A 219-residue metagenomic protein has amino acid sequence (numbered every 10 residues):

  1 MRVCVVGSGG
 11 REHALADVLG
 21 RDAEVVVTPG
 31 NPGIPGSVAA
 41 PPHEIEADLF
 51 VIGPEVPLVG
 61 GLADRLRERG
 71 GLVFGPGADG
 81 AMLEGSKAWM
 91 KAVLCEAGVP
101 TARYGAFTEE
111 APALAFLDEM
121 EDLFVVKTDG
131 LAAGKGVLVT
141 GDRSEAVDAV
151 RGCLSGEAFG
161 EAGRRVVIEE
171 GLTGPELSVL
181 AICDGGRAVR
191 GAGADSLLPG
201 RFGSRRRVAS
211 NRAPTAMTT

Functional and structural regions predicted by a protein language model:
M1-D79, E84: ATP-binding N-terminal substructure of ATP-dependent carboxylate-amine bond-forming enzymes
V5, V27-T28, I52, V73-P76 (+5 more regions): General beta-strand structural signal in soluble alpha/beta enzymes
G7, F107, V137-D142, I182-D184 (+2 more regions): Short beta-strand-to-turn element immediately C-terminal to the catalytic PLP-Schiff-base lysine in fold type I
S37-P42, G105-E109, T140: Short acidic-hydrophobic, aromatic-tinged amphipathic segments that line or gate anion-handling sites
P76-G136: A conserved helix-loop-beta module that forms one wall/lid of the active-site cleft in ATP-utilizing catalytic domains
P100-A102, F124-V125, G141-S178, I182: Conserved ATP-binding module of the ATP-grasp superfamily
C153-L154, T173-T215: Phosphate-binding core of ATP-grasp and ATP-grasp-like enzymes
